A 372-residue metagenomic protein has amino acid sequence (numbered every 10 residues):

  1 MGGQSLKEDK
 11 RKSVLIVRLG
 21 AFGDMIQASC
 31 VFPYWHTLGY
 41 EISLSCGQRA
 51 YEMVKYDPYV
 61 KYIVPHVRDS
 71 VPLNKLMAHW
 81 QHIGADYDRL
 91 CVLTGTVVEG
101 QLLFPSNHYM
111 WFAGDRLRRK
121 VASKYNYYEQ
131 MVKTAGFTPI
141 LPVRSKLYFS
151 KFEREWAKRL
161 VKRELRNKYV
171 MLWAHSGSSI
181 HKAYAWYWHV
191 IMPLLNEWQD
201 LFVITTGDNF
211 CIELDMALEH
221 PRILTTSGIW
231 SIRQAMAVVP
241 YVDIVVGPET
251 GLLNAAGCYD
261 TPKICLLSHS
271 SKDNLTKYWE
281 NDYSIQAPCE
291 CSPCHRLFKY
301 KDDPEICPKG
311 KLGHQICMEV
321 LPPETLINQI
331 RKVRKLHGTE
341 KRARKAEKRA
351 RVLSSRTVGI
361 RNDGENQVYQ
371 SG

Functional and structural regions predicted by a protein language model:
M1-G372: Catalytic machinery of carbohydrate-active enzymes, primarily nucleotide-sugar-dependent glycosyltransferases
